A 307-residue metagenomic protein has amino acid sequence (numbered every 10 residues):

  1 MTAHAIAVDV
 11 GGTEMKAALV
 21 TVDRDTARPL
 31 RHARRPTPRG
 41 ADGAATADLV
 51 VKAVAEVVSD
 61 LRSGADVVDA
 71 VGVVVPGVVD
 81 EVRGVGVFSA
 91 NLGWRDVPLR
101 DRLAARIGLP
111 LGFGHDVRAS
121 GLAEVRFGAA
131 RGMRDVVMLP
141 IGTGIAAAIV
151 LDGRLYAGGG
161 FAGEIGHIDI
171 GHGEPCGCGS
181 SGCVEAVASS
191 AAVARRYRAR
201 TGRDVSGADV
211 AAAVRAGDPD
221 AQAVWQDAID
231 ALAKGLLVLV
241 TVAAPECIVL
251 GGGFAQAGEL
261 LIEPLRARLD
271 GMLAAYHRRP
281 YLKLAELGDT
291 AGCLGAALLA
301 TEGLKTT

Functional and structural regions predicted by a protein language model:
M1-A70, D80-R83, D101-L111, A123-D135 (+2 more regions): ATP-binding/phosphotransfer module of carbohydrate and carboxylate kinases, centering on a glycine-rich
R31-R35, A90, G159: Short hydrophobic alpha-helix segments
G84-R95: A charged helix-plus-loop insertion that forms the helical arch/lid used to bind and gate nucleic-acid substrates
F113-H115: Short loop/edge segments at beta-strand edges and connector loops that shape dinucleotide/nucleotide cofactor-binding
G159, E164-P175: Immediate flanking context of iron-sulfur cluster ligation sites
